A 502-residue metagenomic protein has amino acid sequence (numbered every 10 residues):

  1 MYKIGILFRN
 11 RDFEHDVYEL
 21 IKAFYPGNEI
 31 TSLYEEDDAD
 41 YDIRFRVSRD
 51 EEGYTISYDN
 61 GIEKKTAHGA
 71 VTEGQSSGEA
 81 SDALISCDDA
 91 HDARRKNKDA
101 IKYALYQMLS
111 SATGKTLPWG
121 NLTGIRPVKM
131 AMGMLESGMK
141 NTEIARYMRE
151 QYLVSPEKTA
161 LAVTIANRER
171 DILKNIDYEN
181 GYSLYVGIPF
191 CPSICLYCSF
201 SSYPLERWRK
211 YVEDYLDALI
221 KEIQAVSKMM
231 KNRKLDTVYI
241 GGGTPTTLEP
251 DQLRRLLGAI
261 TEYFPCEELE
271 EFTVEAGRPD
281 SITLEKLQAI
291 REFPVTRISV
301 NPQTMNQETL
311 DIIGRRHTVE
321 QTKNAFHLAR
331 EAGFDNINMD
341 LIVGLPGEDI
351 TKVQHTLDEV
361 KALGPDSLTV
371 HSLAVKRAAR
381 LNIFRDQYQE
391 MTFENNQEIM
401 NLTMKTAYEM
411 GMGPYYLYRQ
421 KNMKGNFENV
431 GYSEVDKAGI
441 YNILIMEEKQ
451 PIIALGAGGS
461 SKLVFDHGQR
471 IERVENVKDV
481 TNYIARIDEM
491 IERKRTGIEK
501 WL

Functional and structural regions predicted by a protein language model:
M1-N141, L219, V435-L502: Radical SAM enzyme core and accessory elements
I30-Y34, A39, A378-L455: A C-terminal junction/extension of Radical SAM enzymes
I56-Y58, V186, V300: Short beta-strand motif preference
A112-T116, E136-L184: N-terminal [4Fe-4S]-dependent radical SAM core
T164-I165, Y197, V274: Key residue(s) within conserved catalytic/signature motifs
E179-D214: Canonical Radical SAM [4Fe-4S] cluster-binding loop centered on the CxxxCxxC motif and its immediate flanking residues
G187, S299, L368-S372, N442-I443 (+1 more regions): Beta-strand scaffold of nucleotide-dependent catalytic cores
S202-L402: Conserved non-cysteine loop/helix-boundary elements of the Radical SAM core domain that shape
